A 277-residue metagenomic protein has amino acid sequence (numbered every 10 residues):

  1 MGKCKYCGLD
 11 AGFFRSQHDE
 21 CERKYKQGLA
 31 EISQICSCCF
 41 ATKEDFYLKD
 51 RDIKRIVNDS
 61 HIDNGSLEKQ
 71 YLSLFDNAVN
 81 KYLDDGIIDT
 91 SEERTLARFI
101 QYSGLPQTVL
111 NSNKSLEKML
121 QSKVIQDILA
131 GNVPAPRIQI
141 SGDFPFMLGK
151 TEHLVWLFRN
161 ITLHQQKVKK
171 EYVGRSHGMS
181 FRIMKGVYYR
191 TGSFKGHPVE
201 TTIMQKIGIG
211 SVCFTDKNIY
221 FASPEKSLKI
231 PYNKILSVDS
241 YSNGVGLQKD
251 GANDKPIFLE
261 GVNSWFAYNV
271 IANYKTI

Functional and structural regions predicted by a protein language model:
K5, D19, S37: Cys/His/Pro-rich metal-binding microdomains
G8, E22-Y25, F40: Cys/His-coordinated zinc-binding microdomains
F14-K24: Cysteine-rich micro-motifs
K26-C38: Short metal-binding segments enriched for Cys and/or His
C39-E44, N80-D89: Acidic, glycine-anchored loop motifs typical of Ca2+
Y47-I62, D89-V109: Amphipathic, non-membrane alpha-helical rod segments
I53-K54, K114-S211: Anionic N-terminal interaction surfaces
F144-F146, I161-T162, K167-K169, G174 (+5 more regions): Acidic, Ser/Thr- and proline-rich intrinsically disordered linker/docking segments of eukaryotic scaffolds
